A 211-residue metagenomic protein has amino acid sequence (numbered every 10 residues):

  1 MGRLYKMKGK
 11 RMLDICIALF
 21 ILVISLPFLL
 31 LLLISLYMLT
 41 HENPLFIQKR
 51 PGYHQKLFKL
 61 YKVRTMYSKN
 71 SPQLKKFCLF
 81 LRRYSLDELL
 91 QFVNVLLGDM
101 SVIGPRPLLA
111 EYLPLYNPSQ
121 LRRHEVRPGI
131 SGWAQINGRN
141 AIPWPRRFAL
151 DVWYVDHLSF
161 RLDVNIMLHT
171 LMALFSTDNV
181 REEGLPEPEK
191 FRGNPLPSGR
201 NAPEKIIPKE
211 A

Functional and structural regions predicted by a protein language model:
M1-Y67, I166-A211: A hydrophobic, helix-centered structural microdomain
K6-G9, S71, R82-L86, H157-R161: Short, solvent-exposed loop/helix junctions and linker helices that flank or host conserved functional motifs
D14, D87-E88, D151, D163: Acidic active-site catalytic centers that drive phospho-/nucleotidyl reactions and related ester hydrolyses
N43-F80, S131-A149: Short, glycine-rich, amphipathic interfacial segments at transmembrane boundaries or analogous
S71-P128, M167-T170: A short, structured surface patch at a secondary-structure boundary
I136, A141-D151, D156-M172, S176: Soluble extracytoplasmic domains of inner/organellar membrane proteins
